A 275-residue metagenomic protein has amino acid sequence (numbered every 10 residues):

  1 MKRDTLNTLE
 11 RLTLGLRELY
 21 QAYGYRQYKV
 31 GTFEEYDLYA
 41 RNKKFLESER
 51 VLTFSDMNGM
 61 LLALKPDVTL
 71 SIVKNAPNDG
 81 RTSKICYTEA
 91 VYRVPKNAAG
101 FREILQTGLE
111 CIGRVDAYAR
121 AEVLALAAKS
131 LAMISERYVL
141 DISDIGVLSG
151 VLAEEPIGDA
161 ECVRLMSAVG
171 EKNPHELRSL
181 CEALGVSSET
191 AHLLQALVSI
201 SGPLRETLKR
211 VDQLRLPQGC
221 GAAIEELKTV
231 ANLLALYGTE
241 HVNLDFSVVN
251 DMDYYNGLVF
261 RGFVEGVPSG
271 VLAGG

Functional and structural regions predicted by a protein language model:
M1-R3, S48-L61, L70, L105-I112: Glycine-/proline-rich flexible loop or hinge segments
T5-Y23, E34-E35, D67-N78, I85-R137 (+1 more regions): Positively charged, Gly/Ser-enriched RNA/tRNA-binding surfaces
Y28, T32-L62: Polyanion/phosphate-binding surface patch
Y36-D37, V147-L148, A168, N250-D251: Short secondary-structure capping/turn micro-motifs that flank functional sites
R50-D56, I157-L180, V186, V264: Acidic, His- and aromatic-enriched active-site or binding-groove loops in soluble protein domains that engage sugars
E103-T107, I142-G150: Short, conserved phosphate-binding/catalytic loop or strand-edge motifs used in phosphoryl-/nucleotidyl-transfer
L126-M133, G146-P156: Hydrophobic mid-domain F-helix/FG-region of cytochrome P450s
V151-D159, D253-F260: Short glycine/threonine-rich loop-to-helix capping motif typified by GTGT followed within a few residues by an Asp-Pro
